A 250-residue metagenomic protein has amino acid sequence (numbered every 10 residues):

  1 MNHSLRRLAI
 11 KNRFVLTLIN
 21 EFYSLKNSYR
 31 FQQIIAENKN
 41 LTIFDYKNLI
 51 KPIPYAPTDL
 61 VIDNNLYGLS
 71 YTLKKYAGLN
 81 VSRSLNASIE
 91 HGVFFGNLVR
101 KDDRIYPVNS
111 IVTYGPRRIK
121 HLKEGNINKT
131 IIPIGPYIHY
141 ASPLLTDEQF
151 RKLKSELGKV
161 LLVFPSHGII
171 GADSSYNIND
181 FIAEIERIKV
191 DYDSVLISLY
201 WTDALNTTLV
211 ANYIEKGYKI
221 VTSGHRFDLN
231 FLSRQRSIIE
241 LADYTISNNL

Functional and structural regions predicted by a protein language model:
M1-K11, V15-Q32, L250: Long, compositionally biased intrinsically disordered regions
T17-G125: Active-site and donor-binding regions of nucleotide-sugar-utilizing enzymes
N80-A87, V163-Y176, V210-F227: Glycine-rich phosphate-binding "P-loop"
D103, P107-G171: A nucleotide-sugar donor-handling region in carbohydrate enzymes
Y106-I111, S194-V195, L241-Y244: Short active-site oxyanion
I132-A141, L196-Y200, V221-D228: A generic structural motif
L145-L209: Conserved catalytic-core segment of nucleotide-activated headgroup transferases in glycan assembly
A204-N249: Donor nucleotide-activated moiety binding/catalytic core segment of transferases that use nucleotide-activated donors
